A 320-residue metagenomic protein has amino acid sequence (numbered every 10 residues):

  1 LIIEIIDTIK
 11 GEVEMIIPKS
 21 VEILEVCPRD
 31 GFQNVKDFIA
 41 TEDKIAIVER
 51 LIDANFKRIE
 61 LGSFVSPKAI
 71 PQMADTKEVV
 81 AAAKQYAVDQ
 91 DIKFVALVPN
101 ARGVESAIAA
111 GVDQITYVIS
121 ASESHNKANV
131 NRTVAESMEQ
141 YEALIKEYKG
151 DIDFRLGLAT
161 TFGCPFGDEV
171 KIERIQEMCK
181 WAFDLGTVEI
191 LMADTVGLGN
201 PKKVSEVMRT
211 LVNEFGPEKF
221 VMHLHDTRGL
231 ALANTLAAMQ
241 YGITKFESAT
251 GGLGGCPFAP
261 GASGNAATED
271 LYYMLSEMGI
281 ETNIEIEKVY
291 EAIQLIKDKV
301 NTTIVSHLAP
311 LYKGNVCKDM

Functional and structural regions predicted by a protein language model:
L1-E14: Short, Lys/Arg-enriched N-terminal segments with co-localized hydrophobic residues within the first ~10-30 amino acids
V13-M320: Catalytic cores and adjacent flexible loops of soluble metabolic enzymes that perform enolate/carbanion chemistry on
